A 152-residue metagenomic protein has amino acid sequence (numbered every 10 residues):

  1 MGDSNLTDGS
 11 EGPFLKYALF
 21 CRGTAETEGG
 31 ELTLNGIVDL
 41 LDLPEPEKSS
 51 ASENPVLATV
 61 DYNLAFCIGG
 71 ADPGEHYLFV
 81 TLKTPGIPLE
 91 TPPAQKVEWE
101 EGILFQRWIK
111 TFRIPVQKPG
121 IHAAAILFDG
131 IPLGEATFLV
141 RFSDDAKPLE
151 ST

Functional and structural regions predicted by a protein language model:
G2-F128, P132-T152: Contiguous segments within soluble domain cores/interaction surfaces
